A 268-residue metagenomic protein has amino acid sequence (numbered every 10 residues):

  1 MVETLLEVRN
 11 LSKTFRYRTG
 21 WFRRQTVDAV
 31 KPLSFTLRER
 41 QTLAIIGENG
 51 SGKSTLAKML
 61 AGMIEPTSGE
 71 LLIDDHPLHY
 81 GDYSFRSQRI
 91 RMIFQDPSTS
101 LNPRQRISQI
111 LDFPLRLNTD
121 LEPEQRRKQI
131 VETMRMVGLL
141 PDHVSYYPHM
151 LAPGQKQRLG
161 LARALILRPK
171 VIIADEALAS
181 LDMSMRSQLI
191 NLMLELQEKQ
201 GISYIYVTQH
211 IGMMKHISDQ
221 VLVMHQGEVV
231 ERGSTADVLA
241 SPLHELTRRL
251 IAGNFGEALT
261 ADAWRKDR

Functional and structural regions predicted by a protein language model:
W21-R24, P77-R91, Q105, Q109 (+2 more regions): ABC ATPase NBD coupling module
A61: Helix-to-loop junction immediately C-terminal to a conserved catalytic motif
E124-D142, I251-A252: Conserved ABC ATPase "signature" region
Y147-L151, Q155: Conserved ABC ATPase signature
M214-H216: A short, surface-exposed alpha-helical micro-motif characterized by mixed small hydrophobic and charged/polar residues
R232-G233: ABC ATPase "signature
